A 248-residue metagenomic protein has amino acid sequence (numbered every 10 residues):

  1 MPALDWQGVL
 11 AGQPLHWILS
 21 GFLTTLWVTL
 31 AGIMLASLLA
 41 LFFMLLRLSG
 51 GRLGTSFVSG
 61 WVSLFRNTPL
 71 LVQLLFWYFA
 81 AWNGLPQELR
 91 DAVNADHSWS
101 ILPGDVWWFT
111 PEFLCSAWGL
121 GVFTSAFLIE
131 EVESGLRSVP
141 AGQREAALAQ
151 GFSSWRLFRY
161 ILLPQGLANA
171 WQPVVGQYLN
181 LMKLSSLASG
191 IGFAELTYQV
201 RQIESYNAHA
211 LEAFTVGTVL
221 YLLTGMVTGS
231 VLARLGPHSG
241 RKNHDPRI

Functional and structural regions predicted by a protein language model:
M1-I248: Transmembrane alpha-helices and adjacent helix-loop boundaries
